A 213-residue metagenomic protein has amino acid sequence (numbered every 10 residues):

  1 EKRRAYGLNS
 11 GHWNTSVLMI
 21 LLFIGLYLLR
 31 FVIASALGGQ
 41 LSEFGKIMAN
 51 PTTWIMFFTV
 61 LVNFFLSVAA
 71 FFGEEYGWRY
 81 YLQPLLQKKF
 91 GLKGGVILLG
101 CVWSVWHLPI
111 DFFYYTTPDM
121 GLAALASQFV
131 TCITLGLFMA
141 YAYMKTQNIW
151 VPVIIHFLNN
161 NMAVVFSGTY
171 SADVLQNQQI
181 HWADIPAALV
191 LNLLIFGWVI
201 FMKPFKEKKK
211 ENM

Functional and structural regions predicted by a protein language model:
E1-L18, I33-P51, A70, F196-M213: Membrane-helix interface linkers and caps
I20-L21, F64, V68, I97-S104 (+6 more regions): Residue-level signature of the transmembrane alpha-helical core of multi-pass small-molecule transporters
I24-V32, C101-I110, F157-T169: Aromatic-anchored segments of alpha-helical transmembrane domains
L37-A49, F112-M120, S171-Q179: Membrane-interface helix termini and inter-helical loops of multi-pass transporters
N63-F71, T134-L137, L189-M202: Hydrophobic cores of alpha-helical transmembrane segments in multi-pass inner/ER membrane proteins, independent
F72-G100, Y114-Y115, M144-N148: Membrane-interface helix/loop boundary segments of multi-pass membrane proteins
G121-H181: Functionally important transmembrane alpha-helices
F157-M213: C-terminal membrane module of polytopic membrane proteins
